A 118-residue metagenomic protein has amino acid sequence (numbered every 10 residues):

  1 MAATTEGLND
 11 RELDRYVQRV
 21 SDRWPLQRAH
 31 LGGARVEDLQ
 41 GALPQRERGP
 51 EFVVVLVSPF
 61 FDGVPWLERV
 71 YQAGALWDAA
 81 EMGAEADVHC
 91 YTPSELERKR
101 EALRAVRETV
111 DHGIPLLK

Functional and structural regions predicted by a protein language model:
M1-G49, S58-K118: Catalytic core of pol beta-like nucleotidyltransferases
